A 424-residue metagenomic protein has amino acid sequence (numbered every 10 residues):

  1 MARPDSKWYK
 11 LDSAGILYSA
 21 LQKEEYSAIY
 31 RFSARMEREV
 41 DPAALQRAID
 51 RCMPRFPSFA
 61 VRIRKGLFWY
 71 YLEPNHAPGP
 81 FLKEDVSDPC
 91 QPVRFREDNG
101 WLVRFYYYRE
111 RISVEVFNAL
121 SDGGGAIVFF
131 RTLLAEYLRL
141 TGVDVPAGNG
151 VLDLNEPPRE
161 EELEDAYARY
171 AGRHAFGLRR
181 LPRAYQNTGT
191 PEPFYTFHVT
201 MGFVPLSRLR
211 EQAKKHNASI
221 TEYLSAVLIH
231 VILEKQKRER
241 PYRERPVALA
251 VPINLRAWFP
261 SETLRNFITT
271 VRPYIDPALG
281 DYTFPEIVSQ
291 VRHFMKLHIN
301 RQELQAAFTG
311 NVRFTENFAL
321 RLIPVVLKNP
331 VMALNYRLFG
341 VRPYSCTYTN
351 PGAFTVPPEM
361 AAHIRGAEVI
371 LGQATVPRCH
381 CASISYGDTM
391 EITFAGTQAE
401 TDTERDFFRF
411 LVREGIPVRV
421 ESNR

Functional and structural regions predicted by a protein language model:
M1-S13, Y108-R111, L120-V128, T132-E211 (+1 more regions): Non-catalytic, low-complexity flexible loops and terminal extensions
M1-W69, A77-R104, M201, E234-R424: Acyl-thioester-dependent acyl-group transfer interface
D41, D122-A126, I220-T221: Hydrophobic (often cysteine-bearing) scaffold residues that line and stabilize catalytic clefts of nucleotide/cofactor
I63-E73, L102, Y107-R111, P146-L152: Short, glycine/charge-rich beta-strand/loop segments that flank catalytic centers and engage negatively charged groups
N118, A213-I220: Alpha-helical hinge/cap motifs
S121, L134-T141, K214, L228-K237 (+1 more regions): Hydrophobic/aromatic-lined pockets within catalytic cores
I220-I229: Short amphipathic alpha-helical segments
